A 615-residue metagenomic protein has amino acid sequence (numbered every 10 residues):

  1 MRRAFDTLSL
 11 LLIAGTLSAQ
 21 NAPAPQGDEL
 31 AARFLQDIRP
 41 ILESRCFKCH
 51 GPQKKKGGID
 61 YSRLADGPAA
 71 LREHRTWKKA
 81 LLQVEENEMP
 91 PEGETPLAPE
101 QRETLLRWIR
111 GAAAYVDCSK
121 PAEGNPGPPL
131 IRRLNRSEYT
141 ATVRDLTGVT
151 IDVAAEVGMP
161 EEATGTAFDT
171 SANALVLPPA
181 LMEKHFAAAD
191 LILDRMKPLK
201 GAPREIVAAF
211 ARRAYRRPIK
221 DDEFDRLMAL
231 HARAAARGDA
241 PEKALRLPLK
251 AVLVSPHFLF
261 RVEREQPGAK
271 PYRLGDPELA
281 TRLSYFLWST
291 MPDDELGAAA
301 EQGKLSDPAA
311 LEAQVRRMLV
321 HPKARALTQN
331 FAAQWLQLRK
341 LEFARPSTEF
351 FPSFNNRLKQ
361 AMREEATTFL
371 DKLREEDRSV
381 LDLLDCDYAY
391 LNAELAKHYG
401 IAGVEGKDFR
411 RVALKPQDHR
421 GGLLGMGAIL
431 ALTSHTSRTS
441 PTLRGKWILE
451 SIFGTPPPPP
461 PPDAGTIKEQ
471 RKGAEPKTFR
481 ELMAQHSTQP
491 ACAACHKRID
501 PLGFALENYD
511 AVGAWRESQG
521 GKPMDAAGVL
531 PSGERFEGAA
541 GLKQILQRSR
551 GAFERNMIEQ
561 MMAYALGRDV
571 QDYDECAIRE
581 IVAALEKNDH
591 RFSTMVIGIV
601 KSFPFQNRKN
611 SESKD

Functional and structural regions predicted by a protein language model:
R2-L10: Sec-dependent signal peptide recognition, specifically the positively charged N-region followed immediately by
L17-L199, R212-A229, R233, R237 (+9 more regions): Aromatic- and Gly/Pro-enriched helix-to-coil junctions and flexible linker segments
Q20-K79, E86, G93-P99, A396 (+4 more regions): Sequence context surrounding c-type heme c attachment/ligation sites in exported
E92-P96, C118-N125, V153-E161, P198-A202 (+14 more regions): Short coil/turn segments at secondary-structure boundaries
W108, L130, E138, L146-T147 (+10 more regions): Extended surface/linker regions that mediate inter-domain or inter-protein docking in multi-component redox
A202-I206, A240-L249, R273-L279, S593-T594: Alpha-helical scaffolds flanking conserved acidic
E223, L227, P256-R261, L279 (+8 more regions): Extended, hydrophobic alpha-helical segments in both membrane/secreted and soluble proteins
R237-D239, T290-M291, G303-S306, I401-G406 (+4 more regions): Secondary-structure transition/capping motifs at alpha-helix termini and the adjoining loop/turn into the next element
